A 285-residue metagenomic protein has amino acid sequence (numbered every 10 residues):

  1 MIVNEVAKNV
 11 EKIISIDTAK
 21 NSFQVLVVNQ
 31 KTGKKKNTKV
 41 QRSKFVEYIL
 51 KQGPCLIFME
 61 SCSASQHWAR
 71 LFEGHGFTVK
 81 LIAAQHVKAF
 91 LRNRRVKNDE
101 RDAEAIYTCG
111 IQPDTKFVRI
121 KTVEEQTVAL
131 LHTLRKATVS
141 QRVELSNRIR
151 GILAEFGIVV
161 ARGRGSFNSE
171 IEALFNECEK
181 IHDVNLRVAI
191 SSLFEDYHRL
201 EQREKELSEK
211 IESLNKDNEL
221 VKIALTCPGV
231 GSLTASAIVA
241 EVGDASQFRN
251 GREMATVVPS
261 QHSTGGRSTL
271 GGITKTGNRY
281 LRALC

Functional and structural regions predicted by a protein language model:
M1-K12, S43, G53, T78: Intrinsically disordered, low-complexity and often Lys/Arg-enriched segments
N4-E11, K205-V230, I238-E241: Extended, structured, electrostatic nucleic-acid-contact surfaces
A7-V28, I106: Gly/Thr-rich phosphate-binding beta-strand-loop-beta motif of the actin/hexokinase/Hsp70
V40-L56: Short, basic/hydrophobic alpha-helical segments
K80-R119, I171-A173, R267-G277: Short alpha-helix plus adjacent loop in nuclease-associated cores
Y107-H132, N168-V184: A short, charged helix-loop
T133-I223, Y280: Glycine-rich, often acidic, oxyanion-interacting loops/wings at catalytic, nucleic-acid, or phospho-protein interfaces
L225-T226, S232-C285: Phosphate-backbone recognition surface of nucleic-acid-processing proteins
